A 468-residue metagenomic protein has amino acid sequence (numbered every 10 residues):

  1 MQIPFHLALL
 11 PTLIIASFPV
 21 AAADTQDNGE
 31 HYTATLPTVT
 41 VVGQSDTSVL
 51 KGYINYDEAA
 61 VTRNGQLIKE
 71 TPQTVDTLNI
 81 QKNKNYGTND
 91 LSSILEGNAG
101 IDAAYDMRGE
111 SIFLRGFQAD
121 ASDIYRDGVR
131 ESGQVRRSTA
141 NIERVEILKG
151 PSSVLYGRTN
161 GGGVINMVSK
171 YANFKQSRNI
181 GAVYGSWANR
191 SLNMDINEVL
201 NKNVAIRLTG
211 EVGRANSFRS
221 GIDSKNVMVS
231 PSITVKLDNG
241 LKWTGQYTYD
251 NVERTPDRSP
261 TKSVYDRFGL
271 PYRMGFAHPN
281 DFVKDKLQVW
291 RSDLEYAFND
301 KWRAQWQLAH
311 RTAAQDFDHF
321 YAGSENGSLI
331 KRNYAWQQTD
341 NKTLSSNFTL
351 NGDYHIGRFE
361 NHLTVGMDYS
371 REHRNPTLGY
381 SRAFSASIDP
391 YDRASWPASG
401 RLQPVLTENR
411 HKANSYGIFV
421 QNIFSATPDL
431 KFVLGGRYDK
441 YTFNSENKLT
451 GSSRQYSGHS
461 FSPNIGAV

Functional and structural regions predicted by a protein language model:
E30-K175: Acidic, small-polar-rich N-terminal luminal/periplasmic segments of exported/outer-membrane proteins
N141-E143, V154-P231, L237-L241, Q288: Outer-membrane beta-barrel translocator/receptor signature
G163, Q176, R190-M194, V227-P231 (+4 more regions): Hydrophobic, lipid-facing positions within transmembrane beta-strands of outer-membrane proteins
Y171, E198-K202, L237-N239, F298-D300 (+3 more regions): Outer-membrane beta-barrel proteins
Q176, N203-I206, G240-W243, K301-A304 (+2 more regions): Repeated loop/turn-to-beta-strand initiation elements of outer-membrane beta-barrel proteins
A182-A188, V212-N216, V227, Y249-E253 (+4 more regions): Transmembrane beta-strands of outer-membrane beta-barrel pores
G213-S217, V227-A297, Q307-N341, F384-L406 (+2 more regions): Acidic/polar loop-and-plug regions of large Gram-negative outer-membrane beta-barrel proteins
K236-D238, N341, E360-H362, D368-S370 (+1 more regions): Structural signature of Gram-negative outer-membrane beta-barrels, strongest in the C-terminal barrel of TonB-dependent
